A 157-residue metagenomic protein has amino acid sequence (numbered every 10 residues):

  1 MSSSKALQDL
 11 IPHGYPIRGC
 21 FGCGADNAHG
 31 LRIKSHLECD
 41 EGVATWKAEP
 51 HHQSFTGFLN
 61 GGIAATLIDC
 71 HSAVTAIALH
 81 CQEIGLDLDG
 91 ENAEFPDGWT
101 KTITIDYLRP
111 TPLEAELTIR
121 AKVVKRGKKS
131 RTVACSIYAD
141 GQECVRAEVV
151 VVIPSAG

Functional and structural regions predicted by a protein language model:
M1-P12, T102, R109-G157: HotDog/MaoC-like acyl-thioester-processing domains
M1-T56: Non-catalytic linker/capping segments at the edges of enzyme domains
A28, G98-T100, S130: Short, solvent-exposed coil/turn segments
D40-G42, G61, W99-I103, A115 (+1 more regions): A generic structural signal for short beta-strands and their flanking turns/coil linkers
V43-E83: A conserved, well-ordered hydrophobic junction motif at loop->secondary-structure transitions
W46-A48, Y107, I153: Hydrophobic residues in beta-strands and at strand termini
C70-S72, L79-L86, T104, A139-G141 (+1 more regions): Low-complexity, flexible helical/coil segments
T75-T118: Hydrophobic beta-strand-centered segment that forms part of the acyl-chain substrate-binding groove
